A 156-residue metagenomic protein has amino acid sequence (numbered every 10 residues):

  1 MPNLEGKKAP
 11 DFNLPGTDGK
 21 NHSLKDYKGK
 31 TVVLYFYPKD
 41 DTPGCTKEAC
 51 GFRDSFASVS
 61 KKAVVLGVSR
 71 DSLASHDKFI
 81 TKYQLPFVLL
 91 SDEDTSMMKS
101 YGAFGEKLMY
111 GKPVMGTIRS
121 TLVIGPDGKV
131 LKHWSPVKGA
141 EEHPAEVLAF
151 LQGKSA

Functional and structural regions predicted by a protein language model:
M1-A156: Chalcogenol-based redox active-site neighborhoods
